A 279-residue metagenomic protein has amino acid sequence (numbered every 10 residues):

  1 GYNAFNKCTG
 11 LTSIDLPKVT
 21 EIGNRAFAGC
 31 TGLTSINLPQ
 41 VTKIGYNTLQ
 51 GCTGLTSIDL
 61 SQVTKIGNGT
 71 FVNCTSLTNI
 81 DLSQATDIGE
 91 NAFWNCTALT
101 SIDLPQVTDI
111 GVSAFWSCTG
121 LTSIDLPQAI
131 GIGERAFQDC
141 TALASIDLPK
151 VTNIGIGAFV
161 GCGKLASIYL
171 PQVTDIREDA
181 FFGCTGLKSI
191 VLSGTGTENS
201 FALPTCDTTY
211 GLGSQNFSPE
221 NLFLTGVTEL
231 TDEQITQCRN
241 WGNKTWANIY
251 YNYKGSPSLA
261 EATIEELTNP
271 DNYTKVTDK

Functional and structural regions predicted by a protein language model:
G1-N6, G23-A28, G45-Q50, G67-V72 (+6 more regions): Consensus positions within tandem repeat domains that build extended binding/scaffold surfaces
C8-E21, T31-K43, T53-K65, T75-D87 (+9 more regions): Structural signature of tandem-repeat unit edges
A180, Q234, T263-E266: Single-residue recognition of alpha-helix capping/boundary positions
L212-G213, T268: Short, aromatic- and cysteine-enriched interfacial helices/patches that mediate contacts at lipid membranes
